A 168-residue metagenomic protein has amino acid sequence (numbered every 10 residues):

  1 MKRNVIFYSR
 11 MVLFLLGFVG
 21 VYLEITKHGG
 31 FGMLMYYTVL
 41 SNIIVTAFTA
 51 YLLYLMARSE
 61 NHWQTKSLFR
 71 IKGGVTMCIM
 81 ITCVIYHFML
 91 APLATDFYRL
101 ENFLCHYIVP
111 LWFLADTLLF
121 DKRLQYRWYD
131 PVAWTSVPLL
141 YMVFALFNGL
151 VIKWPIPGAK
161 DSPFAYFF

Functional and structural regions predicted by a protein language model:
M1-F168: Aromatic-rich, lipid-facing transmembrane alpha helices and their immediate juxtamembrane interface loops in integral
